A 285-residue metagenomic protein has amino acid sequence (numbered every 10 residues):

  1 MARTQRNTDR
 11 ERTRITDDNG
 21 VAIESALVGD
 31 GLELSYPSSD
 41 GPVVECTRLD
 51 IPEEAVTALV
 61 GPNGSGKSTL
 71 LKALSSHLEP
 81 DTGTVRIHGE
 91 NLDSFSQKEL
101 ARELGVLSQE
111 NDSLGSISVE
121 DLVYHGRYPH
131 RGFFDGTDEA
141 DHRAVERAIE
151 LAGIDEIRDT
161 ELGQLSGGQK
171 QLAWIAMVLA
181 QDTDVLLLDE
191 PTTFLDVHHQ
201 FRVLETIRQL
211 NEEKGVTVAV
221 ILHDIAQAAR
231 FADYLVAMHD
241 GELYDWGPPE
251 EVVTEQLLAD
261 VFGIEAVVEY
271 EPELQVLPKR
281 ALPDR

Functional and structural regions predicted by a protein language model:
E11-G29, E33-E53, A58, N91-S96: A short, flexible loop at the N-terminus of ABC-type nucleotide-binding domains that lies
V60-P62: The feature captures the beta-strand-to-loop junction immediately N-terminal to the Walker
S75: Helix-to-loop junction immediately C-terminal to a conserved catalytic motif
G83-N91, L100: Conserved ABC transporter NBD signature motif
Y124, E139-I157: Conserved ABC ATPase "signature" region
V178-L179: ABC ATPase C-loop
L186-E190: Catalytic Walker B motif of ABC-type/P-loop ATPase nucleotide-binding domains
A259-R285: ABC ATPase nucleotide-binding domains
